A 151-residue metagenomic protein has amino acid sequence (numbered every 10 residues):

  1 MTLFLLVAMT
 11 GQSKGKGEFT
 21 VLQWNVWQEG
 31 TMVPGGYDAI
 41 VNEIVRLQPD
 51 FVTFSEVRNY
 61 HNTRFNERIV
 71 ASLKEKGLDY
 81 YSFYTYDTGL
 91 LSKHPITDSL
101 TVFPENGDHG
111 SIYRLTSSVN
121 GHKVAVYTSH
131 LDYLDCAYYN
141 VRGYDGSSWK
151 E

Functional and structural regions predicted by a protein language model:
M1, L6-S72: N-terminal, active-site-proximal structural segment of metallo-dependent hydrolase catalytic domains
V33, V57-D145: Structured beta-strand-rich core segments of catalytic domains in phosphoester-bond hydrolases
D145-E151: Flexible, glycine-rich surface segments
